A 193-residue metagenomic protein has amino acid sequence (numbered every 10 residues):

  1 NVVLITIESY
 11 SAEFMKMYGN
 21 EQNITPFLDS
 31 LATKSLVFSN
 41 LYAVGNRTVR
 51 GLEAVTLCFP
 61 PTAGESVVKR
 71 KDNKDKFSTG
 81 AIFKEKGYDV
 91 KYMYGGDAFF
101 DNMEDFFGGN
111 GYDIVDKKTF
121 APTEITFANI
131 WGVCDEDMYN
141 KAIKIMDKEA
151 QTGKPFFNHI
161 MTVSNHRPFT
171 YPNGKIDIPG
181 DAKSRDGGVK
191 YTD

Functional and structural regions predicted by a protein language model:
N1-D193: Solvent-exposed soluble domains appended to multi-pass membrane proteins
